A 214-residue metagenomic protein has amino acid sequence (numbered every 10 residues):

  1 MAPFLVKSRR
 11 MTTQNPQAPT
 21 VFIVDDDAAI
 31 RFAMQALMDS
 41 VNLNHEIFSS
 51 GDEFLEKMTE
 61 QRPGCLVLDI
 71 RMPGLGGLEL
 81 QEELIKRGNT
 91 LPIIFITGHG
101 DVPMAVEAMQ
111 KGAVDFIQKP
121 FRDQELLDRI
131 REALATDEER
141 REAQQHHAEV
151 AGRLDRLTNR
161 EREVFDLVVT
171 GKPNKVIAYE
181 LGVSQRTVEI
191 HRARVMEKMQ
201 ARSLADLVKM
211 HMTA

Functional and structural regions predicted by a protein language model:
M1-F22, A28, Q35, E149 (+1 more regions): Non-catalytic signal-transmission and effector/linker regions of two-component phosphorelay proteins
S8, A193-A214: Basic, Lys/Arg-enriched C-terminal extension of HTH/homeodomain DNA-binding domains
F22, Q61-V67: Active-site beta3 strand of CheY-like receiver
S49-S50, L75-L80: Acidic catalytic/metal-coordinating carboxylates
D69, T97: Active-site residues of response regulator receiver
M72: Receiver (REC) domain active-site loop signature in two-component systems and cognate sites in sensor histidine kinases
D101-P103, I117, F121-I130, V176 (+1 more regions): C-terminal output helix
